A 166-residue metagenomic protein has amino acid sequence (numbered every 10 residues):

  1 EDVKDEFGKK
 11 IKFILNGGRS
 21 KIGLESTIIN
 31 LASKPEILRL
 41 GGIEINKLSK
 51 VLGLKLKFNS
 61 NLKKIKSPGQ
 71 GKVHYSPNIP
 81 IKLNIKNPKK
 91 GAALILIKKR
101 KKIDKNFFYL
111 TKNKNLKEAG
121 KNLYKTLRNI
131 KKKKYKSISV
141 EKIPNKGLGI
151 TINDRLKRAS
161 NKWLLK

Functional and structural regions predicted by a protein language model:
E1-K166: Active-site-adjacent structural elements in enzyme catalytic cores
